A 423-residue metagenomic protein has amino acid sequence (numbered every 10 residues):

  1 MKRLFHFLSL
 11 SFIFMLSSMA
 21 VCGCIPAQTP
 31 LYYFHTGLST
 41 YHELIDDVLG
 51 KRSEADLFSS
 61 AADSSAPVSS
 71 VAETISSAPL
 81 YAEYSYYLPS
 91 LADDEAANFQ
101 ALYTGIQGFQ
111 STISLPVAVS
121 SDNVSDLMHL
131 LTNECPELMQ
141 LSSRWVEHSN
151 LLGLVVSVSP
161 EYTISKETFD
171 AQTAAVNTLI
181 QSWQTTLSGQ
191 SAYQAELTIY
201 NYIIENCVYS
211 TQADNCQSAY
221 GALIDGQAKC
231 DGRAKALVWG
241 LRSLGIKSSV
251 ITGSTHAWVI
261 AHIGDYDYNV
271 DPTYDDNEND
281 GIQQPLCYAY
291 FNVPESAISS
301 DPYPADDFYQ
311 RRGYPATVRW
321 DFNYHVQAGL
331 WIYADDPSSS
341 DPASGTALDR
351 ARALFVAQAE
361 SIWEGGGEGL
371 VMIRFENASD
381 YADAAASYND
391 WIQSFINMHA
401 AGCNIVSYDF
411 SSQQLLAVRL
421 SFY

Functional and structural regions predicted by a protein language model:
R3-A27: Sec-dependent N-terminal signal peptides of Gram-positive bacterial secreted proteins and lipoproteins
G23-Q190, Y303-Y423: N-terminal accessory/pre-domain segments preceding catalytic cores
S120, A219-G232: A short, highly charged nucleic-acid-interacting micro-segment common to nuclease and nuclease-linked defense proteins
V156-V158, G221-Q227, Y266-P272: Short, well-ordered strand-loop elements centered on a beta-strand within folded domains, enriched for acidic residues
T163-I164, E205-S210, A228-C230, S254-A257 (+3 more regions): Solvent-exposed loop/turn segments at secondary-structure junctions within structured extracellular/periplasmic domains
I164-A222: Secondary-structure boundary elements
G232-D301: Hydrophobic/aromatic-rich core segments of domains that either
